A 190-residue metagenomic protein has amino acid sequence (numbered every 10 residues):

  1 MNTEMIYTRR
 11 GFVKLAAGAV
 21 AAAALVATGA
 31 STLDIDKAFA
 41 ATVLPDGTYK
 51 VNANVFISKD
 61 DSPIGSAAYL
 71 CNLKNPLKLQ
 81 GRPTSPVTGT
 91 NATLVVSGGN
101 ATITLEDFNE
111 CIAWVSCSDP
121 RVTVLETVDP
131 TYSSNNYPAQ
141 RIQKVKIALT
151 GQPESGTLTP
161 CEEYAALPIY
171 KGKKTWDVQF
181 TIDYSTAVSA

Functional and structural regions predicted by a protein language model:
M1-G11, G18-A27, S31-K37: N-terminal secretory signal peptides
A16-A17, N109: Generic short alpha-helical hydrophobic face used as a protein-protein interaction/packing hotspot
K37-V43: Low-complexity, acidic Ser/Thr/Pro-rich repeat tracts that form intrinsically disordered stalk/linker regions of very
V43-N100, E106-A190: N-terminal soluble domains immediately following signal/targeting peptides that reside in extracytoplasmic
